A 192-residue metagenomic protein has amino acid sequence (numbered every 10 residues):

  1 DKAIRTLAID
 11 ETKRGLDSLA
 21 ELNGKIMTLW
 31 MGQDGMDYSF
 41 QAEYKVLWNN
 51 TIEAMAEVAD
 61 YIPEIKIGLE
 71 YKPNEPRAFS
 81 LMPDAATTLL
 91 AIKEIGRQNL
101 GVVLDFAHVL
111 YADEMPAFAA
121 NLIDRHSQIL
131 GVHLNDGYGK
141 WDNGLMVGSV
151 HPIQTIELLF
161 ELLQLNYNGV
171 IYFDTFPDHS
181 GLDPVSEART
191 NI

Functional and structural regions predicted by a protein language model:
D1-G101, Y111: Active-site acidic/histidine proton-transfer and metal-coordination neighborhood in alpha/beta enzyme cores
D17, A56, P63, M82-L104 (+1 more regions): Histidine-acidic metal/acid-base catalytic patches
